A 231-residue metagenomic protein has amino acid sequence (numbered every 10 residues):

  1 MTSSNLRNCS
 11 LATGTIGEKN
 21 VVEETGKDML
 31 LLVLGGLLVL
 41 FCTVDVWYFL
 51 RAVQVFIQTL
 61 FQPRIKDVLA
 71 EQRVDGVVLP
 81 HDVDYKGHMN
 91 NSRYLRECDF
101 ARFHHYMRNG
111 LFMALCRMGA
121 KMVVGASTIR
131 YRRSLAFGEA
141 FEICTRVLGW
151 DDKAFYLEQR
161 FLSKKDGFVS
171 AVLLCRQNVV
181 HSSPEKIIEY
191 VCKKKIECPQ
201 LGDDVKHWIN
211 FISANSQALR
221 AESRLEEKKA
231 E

Functional and structural regions predicted by a protein language model:
M1-G17: Extracellular/lumenal N-termini and interhelical loops of multi-pass eukaryotic membrane proteins
T13-F61, L135-A140, R146-E231: HotDog/MaoC-like acyl-thioester-processing domains
D67-A70, R96: Intrinsically disordered, low-complexity juxtamembrane tails/stalks of eukaryotic membrane proteins
A70-P80: Short amphipathic
D82-D84: Acidic, divalent-cation-chelating loop motifs in proteins
F103-G149, V172-L174, N178: Hydrophobic beta-strand-centered segment that forms part of the acyl-chain substrate-binding groove
